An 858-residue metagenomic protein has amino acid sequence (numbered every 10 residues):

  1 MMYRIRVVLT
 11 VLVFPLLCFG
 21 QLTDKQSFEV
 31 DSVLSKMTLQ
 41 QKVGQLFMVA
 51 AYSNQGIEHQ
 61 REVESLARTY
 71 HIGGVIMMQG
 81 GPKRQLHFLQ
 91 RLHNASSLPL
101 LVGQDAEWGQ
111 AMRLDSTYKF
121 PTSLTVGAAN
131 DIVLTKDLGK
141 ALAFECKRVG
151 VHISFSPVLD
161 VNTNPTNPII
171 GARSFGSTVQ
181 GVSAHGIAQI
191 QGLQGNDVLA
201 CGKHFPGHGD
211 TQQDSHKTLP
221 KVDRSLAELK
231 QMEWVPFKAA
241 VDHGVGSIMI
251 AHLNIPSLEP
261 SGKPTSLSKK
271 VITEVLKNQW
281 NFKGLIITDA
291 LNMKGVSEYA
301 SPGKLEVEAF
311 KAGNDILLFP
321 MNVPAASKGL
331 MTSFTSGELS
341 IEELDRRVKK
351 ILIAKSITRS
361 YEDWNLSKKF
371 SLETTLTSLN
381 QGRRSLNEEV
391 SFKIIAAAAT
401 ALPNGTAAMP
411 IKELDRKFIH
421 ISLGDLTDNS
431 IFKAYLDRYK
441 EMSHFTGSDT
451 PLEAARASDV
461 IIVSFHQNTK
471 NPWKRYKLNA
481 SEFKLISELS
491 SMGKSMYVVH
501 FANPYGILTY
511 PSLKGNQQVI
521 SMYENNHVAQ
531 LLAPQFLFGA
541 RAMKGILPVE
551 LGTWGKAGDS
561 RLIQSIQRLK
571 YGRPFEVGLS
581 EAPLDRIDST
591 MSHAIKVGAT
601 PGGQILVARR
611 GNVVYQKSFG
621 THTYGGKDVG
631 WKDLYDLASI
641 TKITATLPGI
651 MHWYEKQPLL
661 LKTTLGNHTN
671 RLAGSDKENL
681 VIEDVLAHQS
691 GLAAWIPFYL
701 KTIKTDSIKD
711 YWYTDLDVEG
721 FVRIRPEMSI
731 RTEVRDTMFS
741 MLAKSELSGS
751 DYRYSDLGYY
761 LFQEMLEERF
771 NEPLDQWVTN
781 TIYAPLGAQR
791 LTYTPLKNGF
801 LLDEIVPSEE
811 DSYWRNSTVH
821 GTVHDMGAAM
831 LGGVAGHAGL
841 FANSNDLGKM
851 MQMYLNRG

Functional and structural regions predicted by a protein language model:
M1-T23: Bacterial Sec-dependent N-terminal signal peptides
Q21-L66, N278, A300-S580: Preference for extracellular/luminal or secreted protein segments
T38, H59, V75, K83-L100 (+3 more regions): Second-shell residues forming the walls of enzyme active-site clefts
S65-P82, P165-T166, V241-G262, V460-W473: Short acidic, glycine-rich surface-loop motifs adjacent to enzyme active sites
I170-G171, S257-L258, S378-N380, Y571-R573 (+4 more regions): Flexible glycine/proline-enriched surface loops and loop-helix/loop-strand junctions
V577-L637, P658-T663, N667, D825: Short, conserved catalytic-motif segment at the N-terminal edge
K677-G858: Short, surface-exposed loop or secondary-structure junction motifs that flank catalytic or metal-binding residues
